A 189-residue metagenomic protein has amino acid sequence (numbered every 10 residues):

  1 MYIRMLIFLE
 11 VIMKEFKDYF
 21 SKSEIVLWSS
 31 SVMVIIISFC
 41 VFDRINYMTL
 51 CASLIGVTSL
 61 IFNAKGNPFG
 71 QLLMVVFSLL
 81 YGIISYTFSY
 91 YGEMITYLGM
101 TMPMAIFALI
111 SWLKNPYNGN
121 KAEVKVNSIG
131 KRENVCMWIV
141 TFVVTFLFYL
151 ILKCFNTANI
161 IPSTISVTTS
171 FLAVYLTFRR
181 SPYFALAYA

Functional and structural regions predicted by a protein language model:
M1-I12: Short, Lys/Arg-enriched N-terminal segments with co-localized hydrophobic residues within the first ~10-30 amino acids
I12-K65, G99-M104, A108-G119, E123-A189: Polytopic alpha-helical membrane-helix bundles and their juxtamembrane interface segments in multi-pass membrane
N63-I110: Hydrophobic/aromatic-rich structural module bridging two neighboring secondary-structure elements via a short loop
